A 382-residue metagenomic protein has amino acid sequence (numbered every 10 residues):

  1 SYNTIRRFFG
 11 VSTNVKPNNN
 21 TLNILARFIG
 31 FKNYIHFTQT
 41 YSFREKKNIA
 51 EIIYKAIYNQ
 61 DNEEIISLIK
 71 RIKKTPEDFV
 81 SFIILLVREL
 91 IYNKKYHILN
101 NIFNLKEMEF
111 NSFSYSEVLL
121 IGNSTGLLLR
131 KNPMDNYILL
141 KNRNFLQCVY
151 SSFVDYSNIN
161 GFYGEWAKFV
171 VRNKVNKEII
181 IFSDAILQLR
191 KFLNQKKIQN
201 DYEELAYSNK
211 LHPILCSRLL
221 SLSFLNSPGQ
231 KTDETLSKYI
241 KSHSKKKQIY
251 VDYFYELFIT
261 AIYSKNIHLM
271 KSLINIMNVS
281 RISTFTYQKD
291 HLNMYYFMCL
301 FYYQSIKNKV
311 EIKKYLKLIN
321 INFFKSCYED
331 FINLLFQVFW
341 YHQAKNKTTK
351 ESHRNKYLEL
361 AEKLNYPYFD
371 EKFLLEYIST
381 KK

Functional and structural regions predicted by a protein language model:
S1-P17, I24-A26: Recognition helix of helix-turn-helix/homeodomain-like DNA-binding domains that insert into the DNA major groove
R6, I35-Q39, I66, K70 (+4 more regions): Generic detector of well-ordered alpha-helical segments enriched in charged/polar residues, highlighting helical
F8, T40, F169: Residues that form generic nucleotide/phosphate-binding pockets
N19-L22, Y34: Generic internal hydrophobic packing segments that stabilize the cores of diverse globular domains
N23, F43-R44, K55, N104 (+2 more regions): Residue-level signal for alpha-helical context at structural boundaries
F28-N101: Charged, helix-prone or intrinsically disordered regulatory segments positioned adjacent to compact structured domains
D78-K382: Extended amphipathic alpha-helical coiled-coil/heptad-repeat regions
